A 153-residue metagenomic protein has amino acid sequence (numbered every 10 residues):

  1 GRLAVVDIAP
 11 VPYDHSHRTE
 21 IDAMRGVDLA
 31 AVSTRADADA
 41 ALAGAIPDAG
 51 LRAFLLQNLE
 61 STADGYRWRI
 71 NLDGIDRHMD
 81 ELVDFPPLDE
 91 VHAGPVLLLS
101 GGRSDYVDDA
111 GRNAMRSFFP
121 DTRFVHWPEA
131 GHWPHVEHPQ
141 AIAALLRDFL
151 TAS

Functional and structural regions predicted by a protein language model:
G1, A49, D121-R123: Secondary-structure boundary/capping positions in well-ordered alpha/beta enzyme cores
G1-T34: Flexible "cap/lid" loop of the alpha/beta hydrolase fold
V11-Y13, Y106, A130-W133: Active-site loop signature of alpha/beta-hydrolase-fold enzymes
H15, A30-P86: Conserved alpha/beta-hydrolase catalytic His-Asp/Glu region
H17-I21, G111-M115, P139-I142: Short, glycine/charged-enriched secondary-structure capping and boundary segments
A63-F118, R123-H126: Conserved serine/cysteine hydrolase catalytic core
P120-S153: Catalytic active-site module of serine/aspartate enzymes centered on a nucleophile-bearing elbow/loop
